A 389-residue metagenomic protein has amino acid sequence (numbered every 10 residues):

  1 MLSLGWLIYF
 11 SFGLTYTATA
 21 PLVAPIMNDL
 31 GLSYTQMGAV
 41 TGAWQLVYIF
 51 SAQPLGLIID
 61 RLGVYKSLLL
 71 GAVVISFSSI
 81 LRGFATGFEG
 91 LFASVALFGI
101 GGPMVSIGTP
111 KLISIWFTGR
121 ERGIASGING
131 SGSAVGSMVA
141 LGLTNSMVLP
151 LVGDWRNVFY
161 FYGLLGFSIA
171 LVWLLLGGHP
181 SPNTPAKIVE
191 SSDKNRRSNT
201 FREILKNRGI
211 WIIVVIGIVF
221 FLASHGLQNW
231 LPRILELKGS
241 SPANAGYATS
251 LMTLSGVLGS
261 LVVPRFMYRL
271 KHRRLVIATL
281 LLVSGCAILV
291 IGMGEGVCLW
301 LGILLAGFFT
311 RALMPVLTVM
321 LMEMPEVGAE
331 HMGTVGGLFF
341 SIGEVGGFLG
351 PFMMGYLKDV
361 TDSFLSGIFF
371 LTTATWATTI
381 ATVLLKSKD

Functional and structural regions predicted by a protein language model:
T17, Q45-Q53, M138, T253-L261 (+1 more regions): Residue-level signature of mid-helix packing/kink "hotspots" within the transmembrane helices of 12-pass Major
T19-A20, R208-S250, G256-S260: Extracytoplasmic gate region of multi-pass secondary transporters
F50-F88: Conserved MFS/SLC helix-loop-helix module at the cytosolic interface between two early adjacent transmembrane helices
R61-G71, Y268-L281: Cytoplasmic membrane-interface "Motif A"-like loop-to-helix N-cap segments of 12-TM Major Facilitator Superfamily
S94-S133: Cytoplasmic helix-loop-helix junction between adjacent transmembrane helices in 12-TM secondary transporters
N129-G178: Helix-loop-helix hairpin linking two adjacent transmembrane segments in secondary transporters
R273-M320: C-terminal transmembrane helical hairpin of 12-TM major facilitator-type secondary transporters
V327-S363: A late C-terminal transmembrane helix in Major Facilitator Superfamily
